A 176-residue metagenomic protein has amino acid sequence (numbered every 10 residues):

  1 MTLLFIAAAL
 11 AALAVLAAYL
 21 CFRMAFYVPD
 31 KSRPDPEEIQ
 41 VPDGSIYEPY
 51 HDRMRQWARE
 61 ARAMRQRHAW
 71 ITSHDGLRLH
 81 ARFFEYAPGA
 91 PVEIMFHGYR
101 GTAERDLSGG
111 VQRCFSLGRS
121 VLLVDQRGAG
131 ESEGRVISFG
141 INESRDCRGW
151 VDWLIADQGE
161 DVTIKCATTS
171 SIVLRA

Functional and structural regions predicted by a protein language model:
M1-L10: Feature marks short, highly hydrophobic, charge-poor N-terminal signal-anchor/signal peptide-like helices that anchor
A9-I71: An N-terminal hydrophobic leader/cap segment in hydrolases
A18, A156, C166-A176: Alpha/beta-hydrolase-fold enzymes
H74-E85: A short loop-to-beta-strand scaffold at the N-terminal edge of the catalytic core in hydrolase folds
A90-G98: Short beta-strand element of the alpha/beta-hydrolase
G98-D106, V121: Serine-hydrolase catalytic-loop signature spanning alpha/beta hydrolases and amidase-signature enzymes
V111-E133: Conserved alpha/beta-hydrolase
I137-I164: Alpha/beta-hydrolase active-site loop
